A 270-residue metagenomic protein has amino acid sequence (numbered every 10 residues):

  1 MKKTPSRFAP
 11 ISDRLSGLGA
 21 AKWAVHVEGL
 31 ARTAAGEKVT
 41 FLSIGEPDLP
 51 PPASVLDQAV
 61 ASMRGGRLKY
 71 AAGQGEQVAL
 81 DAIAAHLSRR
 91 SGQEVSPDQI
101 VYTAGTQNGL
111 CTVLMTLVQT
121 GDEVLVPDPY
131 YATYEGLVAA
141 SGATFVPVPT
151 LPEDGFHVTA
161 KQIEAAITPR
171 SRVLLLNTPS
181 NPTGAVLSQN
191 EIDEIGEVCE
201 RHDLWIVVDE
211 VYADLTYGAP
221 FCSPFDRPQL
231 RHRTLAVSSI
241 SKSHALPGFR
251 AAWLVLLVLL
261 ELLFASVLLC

Functional and structural regions predicted by a protein language model:
K2-G105, T112: N-terminal small-domain helix-loop-helix segment of the aminotransferase-like
R32-A35, S141, R201-H202: Helix C-cap/helix->beta junction micro-motif
E94-I100, T120-E123, R170, R231-T234 (+1 more regions): Short acidic capping loops at alpha-helix termini that bridge into adjacent secondary structure
T116-V138, L268: Conserved PLP-anchoring active-site segment centered on the Schiff-base-forming lysine
D122, A143, R201-L204, L230-H232: A short helix->loop->beta-strand "cap" motif at the edges of active sites that frequently abuts
A140-V146: A short helix-loop-beta submotif of the ANL/AMP-binding
V146, L151-F221: Active-site phosphate-binding strand-loop segment of PLP-dependent enzymes
R227-L263: Active-site PLP attachment segment
